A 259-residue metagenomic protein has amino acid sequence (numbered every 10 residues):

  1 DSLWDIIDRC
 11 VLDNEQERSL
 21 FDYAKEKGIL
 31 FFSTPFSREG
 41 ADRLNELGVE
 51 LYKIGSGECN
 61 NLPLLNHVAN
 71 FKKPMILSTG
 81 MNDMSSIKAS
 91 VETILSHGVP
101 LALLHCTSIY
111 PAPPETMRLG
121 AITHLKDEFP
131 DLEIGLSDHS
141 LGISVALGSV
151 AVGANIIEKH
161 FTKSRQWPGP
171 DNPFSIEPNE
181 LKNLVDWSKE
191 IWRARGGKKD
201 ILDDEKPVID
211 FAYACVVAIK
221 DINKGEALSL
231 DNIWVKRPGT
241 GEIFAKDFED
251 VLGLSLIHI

Functional and structural regions predicted by a protein language model:
D1-I257: Catalytic cores and adjacent flexible loops of soluble metabolic enzymes that perform enolate/carbanion chemistry on
